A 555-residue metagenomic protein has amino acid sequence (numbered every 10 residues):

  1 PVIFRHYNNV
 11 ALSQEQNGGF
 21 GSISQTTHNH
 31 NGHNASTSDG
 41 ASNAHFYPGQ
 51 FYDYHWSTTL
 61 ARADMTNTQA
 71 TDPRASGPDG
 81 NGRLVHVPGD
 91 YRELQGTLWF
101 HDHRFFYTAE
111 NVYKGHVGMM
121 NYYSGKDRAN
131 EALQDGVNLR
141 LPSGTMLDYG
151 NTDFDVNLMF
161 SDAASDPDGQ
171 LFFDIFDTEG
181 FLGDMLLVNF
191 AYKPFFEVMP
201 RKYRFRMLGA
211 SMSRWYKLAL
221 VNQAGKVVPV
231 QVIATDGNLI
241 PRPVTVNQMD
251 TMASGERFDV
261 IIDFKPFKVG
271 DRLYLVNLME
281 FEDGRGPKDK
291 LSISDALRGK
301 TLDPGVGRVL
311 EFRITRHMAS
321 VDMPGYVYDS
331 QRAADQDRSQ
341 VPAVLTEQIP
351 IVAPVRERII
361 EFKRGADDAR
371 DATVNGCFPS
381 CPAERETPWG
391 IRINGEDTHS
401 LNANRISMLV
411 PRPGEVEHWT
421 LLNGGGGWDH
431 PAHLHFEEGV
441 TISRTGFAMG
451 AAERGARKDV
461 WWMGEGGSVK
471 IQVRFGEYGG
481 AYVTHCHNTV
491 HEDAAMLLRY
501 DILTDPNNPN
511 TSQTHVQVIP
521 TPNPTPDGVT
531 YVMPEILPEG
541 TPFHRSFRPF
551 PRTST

Functional and structural regions predicted by a protein language model:
P1-A35, S42-V112, M119-E131, V137-T152 (+10 more regions): Beta-strand cores of secreted/periplasmic/IMS beta-sandwich domains, seen most often in copper-related folds
E15, S38, M65, Y113 (+8 more regions): Generic domain-boundary/flexible-linker signal
G19-Y52, V228-Q248, I293-S294, R298-E311 (+1 more regions): Active-site pocket scaffolds in enzymes
N31-A63, F160-R338, F447-M449: Histidine- and aromatic-rich segments of cupredoxin/plastocyanin-like copper-binding domains
N81-G82, F100, L187, T235 (+2 more regions): General secondary-structure edge motif
A109-E110, V117, F160-S161, G183-M185 (+1 more regions): Generic secondary-structure boundary/loop-capping signal
G125-T152, H317-Q331, T504-T521: Low-complexity, Pro/Ser/Thr- and charge-rich linker/hinge segments at domain boundaries
R338-L345: An extended, acidic, His-containing surface patch that forms the Zn2+-binding/catalytic region of metallohydrolases
